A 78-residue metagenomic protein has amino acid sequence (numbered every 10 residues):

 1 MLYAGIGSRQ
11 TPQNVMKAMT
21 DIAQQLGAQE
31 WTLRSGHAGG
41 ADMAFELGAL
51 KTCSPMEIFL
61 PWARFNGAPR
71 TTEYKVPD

Functional and structural regions predicted by a protein language model:
M1-A4, R9-D78: Acidic/glycine-enriched connector segments
